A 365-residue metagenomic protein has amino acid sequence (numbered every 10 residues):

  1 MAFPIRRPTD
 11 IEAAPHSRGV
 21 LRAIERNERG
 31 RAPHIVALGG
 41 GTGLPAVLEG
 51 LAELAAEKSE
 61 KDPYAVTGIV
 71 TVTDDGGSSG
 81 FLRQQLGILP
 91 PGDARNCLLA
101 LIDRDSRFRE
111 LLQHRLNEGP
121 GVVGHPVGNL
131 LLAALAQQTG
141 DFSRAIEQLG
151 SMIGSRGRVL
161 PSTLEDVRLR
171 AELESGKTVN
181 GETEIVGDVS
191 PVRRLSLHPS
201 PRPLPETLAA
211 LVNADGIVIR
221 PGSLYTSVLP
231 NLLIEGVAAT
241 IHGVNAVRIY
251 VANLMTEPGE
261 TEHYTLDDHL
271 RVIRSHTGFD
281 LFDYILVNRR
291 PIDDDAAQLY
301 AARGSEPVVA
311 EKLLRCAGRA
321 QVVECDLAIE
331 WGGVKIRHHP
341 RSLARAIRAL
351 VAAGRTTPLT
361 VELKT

Functional and structural regions predicted by a protein language model:
A2-G19, H263-T365: C-terminal functional extensions of proteins
A2-I5, K61-Y64, V70-P191, A344-A353 (+1 more regions): Electropositive, gly/pro-rich neighborhoods at or near active sites that engage anionic ligands
I5-R31, A52-A55, D62-L89, G187-V189 (+4 more regions): Conserved phosphate- and dinucleotide-binding cores of soluble alpha/beta proteins, encompassing both enzyme active
L38-T42, R220-S223: Glycine-rich beta-strand-to-loop/alpha-helix junction loops that act as flexible
L111-D141, G222-L229, M255-T261, I292 (+2 more regions): Glycine-rich phosphate/diphosphate-binding loops and the adjacent beta-loop-alpha structural elements that coordinate
R193-S196: A short, charged helix-loop
